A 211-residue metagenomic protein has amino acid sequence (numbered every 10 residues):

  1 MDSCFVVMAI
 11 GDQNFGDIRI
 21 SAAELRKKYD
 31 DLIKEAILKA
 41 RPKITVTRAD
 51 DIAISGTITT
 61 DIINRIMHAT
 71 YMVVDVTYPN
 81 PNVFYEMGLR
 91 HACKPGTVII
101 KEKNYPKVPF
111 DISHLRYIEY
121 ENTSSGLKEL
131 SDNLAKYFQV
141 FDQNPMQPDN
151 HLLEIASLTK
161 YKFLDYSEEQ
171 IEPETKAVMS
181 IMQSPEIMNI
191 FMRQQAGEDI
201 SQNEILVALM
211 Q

Functional and structural regions predicted by a protein language model:
M1-A49: Conserved N-terminal substructure of TIR/SEFIR domains
E35-L38, K43-T47, M72, Y78 (+2 more regions): N-terminal leader/targeting segments and the first structural element of proteins
I44-I52, N150-A156: Acidic carboxylate-rich catalytic motifs and surrounding loops in phosphoryl-/glycosyl-chemistry enzymes
T47-V74, N80-N82, E86: TIR-domain catalytic/interaction hotspot
I63, Y78-F141: Cross-kingdom TIR/SEFIR domain
R116-R193: C-terminal interaction surface of TIR/SEFIR-family domains
R193-Q202: Charged, low-complexity interaction regions
A208-Q211: Extended non-globular C-terminal regions
